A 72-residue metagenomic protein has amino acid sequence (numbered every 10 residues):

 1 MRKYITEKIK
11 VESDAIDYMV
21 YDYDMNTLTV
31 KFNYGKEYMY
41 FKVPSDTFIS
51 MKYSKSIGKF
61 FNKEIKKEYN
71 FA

Functional and structural regions predicted by a protein language model:
M1-A72: Acidic/histidine-enriched, beta-strand-rich ligand/metal-binding domains
